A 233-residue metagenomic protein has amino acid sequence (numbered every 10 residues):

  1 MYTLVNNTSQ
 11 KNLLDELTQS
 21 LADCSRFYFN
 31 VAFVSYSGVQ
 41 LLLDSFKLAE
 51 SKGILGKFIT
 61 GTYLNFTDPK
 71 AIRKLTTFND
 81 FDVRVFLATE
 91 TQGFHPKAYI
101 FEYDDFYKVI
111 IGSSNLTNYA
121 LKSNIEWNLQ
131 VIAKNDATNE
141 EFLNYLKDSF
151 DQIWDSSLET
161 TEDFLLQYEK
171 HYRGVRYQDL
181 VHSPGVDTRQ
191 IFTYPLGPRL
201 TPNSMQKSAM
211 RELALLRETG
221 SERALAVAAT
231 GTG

Functional and structural regions predicted by a protein language model:
M1-N203, K207, E212: PLD/PLD-like phosphodiesterase catalytic module centered on the HKD motif
V31, E218-G233: Walker A/P-loop
